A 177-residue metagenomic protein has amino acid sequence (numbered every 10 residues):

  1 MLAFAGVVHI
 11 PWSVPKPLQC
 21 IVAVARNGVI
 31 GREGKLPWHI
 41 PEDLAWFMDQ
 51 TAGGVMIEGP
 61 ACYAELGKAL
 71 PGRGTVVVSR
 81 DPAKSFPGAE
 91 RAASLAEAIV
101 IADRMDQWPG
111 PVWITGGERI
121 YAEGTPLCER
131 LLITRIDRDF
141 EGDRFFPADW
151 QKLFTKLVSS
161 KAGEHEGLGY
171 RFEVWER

Functional and structural regions predicted by a protein language model:
H9-R177: Enzymes that bind and transform nitrogen-containing heteroaromatic metabolites
